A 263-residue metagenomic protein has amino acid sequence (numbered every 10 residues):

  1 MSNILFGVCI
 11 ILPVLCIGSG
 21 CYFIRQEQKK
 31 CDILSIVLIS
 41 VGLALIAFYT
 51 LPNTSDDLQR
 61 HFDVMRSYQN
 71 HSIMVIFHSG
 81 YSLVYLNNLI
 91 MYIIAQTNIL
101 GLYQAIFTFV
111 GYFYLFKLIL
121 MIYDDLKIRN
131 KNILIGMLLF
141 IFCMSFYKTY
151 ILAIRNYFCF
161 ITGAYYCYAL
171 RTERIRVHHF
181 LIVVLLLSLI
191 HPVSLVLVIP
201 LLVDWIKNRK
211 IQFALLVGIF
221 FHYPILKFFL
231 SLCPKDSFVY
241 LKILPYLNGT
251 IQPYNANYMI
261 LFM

Functional and structural regions predicted by a protein language model:
S2-S55, H222-P224: Transmembrane signal-anchor helices characteristic of membrane glycosylation enzymes that use polyprenol
K30-C31, I119-F142: Transmembrane-helix signature of polytopic, membrane-embedded enzymes that assemble or transfer cell-envelope glycans
P52-D63, Y68-H71, V196-M263: Alpha-helical transmembrane segments and terminal signal-anchor/GPI-anchor hydrophobic tails, characterized by long
Q59-S67, I73-N98: Short hydrophobic/aromatic helix or loop-helix immediately within or flanking a transmembrane segment in polytopic
I106-L126: Transmembrane-helix motifs of polytopic, lipid-linked glycan transferases
N132-A153, Y157-A164: Membrane-embedded helix bundles of polyisoprenyl
F160-H178: Membrane-interface transmembrane helices that cradle and orient dolichyl/undecaprenyl
H178-L202: Membrane-interface alpha helices of multi-pass inner-membrane proteins
